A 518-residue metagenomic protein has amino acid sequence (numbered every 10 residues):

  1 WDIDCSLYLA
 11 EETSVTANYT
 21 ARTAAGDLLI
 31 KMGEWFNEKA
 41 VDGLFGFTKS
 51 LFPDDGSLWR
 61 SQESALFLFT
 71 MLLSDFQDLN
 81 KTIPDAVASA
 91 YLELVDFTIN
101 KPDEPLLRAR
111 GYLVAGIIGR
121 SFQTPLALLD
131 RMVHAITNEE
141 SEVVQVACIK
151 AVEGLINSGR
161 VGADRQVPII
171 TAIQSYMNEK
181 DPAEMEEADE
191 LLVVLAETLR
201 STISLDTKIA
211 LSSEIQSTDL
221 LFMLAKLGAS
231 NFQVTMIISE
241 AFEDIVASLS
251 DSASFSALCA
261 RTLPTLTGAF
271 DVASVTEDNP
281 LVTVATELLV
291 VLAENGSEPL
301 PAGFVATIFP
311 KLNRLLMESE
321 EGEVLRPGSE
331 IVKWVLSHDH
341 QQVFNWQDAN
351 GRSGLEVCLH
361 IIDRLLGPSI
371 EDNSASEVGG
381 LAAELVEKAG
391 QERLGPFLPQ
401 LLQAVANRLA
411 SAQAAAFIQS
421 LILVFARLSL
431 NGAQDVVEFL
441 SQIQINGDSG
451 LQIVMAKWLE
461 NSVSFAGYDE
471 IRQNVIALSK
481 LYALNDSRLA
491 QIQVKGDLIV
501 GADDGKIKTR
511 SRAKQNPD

Functional and structural regions predicted by a protein language model:
W1-D518: Karyopherin-beta/Importin-beta family HEAT-repeat alpha-solenoid scaffold
